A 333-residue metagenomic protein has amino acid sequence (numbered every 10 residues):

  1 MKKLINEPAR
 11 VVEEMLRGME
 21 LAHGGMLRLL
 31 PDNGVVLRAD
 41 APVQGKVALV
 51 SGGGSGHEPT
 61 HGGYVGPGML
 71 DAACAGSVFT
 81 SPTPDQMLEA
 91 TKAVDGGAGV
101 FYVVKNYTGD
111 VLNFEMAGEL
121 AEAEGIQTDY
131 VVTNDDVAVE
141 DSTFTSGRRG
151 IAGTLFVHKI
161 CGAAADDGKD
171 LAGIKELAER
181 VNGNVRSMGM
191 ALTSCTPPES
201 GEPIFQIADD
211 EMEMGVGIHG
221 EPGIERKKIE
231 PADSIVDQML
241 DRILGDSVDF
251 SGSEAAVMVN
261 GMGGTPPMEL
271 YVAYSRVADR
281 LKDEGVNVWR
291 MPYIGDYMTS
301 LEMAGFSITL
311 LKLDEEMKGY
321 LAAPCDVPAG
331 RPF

Functional and structural regions predicted by a protein language model:
M1-L49, M303, E315-M317, L321-F333: N-terminal amphipathic/basic leader segments beginning at the initiator methionine
K2, V47-G54, L70-A73, G99-T108 (+4 more regions): Short glycine-rich or small-residue beta-strand-to-loop segments that form or flank ligand, phosphate, metal/Fe-S
H57, G66-G97, L244: Glycine-rich oxoanion-binding loops at beta->alpha junctions
A73-V78, E122-G147, E284-V288: Short, acidic/small-residue loops that bind anionic groups at enzyme active sites
V111-G125, F144, E269-S275: Short Gly/Thr/Asp-enriched flexible loops that form oxyanion-binding sites at enzyme active sites
T133-G173, L177-N184: Short alpha-helices
D167-V272: Mixed-charge interfacial surface used for oligomerization/domain docking and macromolecular partner engagement
R242, D246-F333: C-terminal non-catalytic interaction/assembly regions of soluble proteins
